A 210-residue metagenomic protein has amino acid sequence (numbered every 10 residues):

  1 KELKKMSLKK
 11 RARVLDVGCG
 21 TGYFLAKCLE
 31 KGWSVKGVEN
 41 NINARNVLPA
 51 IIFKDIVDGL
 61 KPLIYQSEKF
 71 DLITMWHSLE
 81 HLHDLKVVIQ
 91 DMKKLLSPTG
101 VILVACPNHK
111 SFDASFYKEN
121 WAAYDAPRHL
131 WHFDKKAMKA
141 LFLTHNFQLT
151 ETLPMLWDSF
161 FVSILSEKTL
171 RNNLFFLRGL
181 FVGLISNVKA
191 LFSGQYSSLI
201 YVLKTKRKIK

Functional and structural regions predicted by a protein language model:
E2-Y117, L130-T144, W157, S198-R207: Conserved SAM-binding loop
K9, D125, G194-Y196: A generic fold-level signal
V35, L149-T150: Hydrophobic anchor at the start of a short beta-strand that flanks the dinucleotide cofactor-binding loop
Y117-A126, L165-N172: Short glycine/proline- and charge-enriched loop/turn segments that cap or connect secondary-structure elements
E151-K210: A C-terminal cap/extension of S-adenosyl-L-methionine-dependent methyltransferases that defines the acceptor-substrate
